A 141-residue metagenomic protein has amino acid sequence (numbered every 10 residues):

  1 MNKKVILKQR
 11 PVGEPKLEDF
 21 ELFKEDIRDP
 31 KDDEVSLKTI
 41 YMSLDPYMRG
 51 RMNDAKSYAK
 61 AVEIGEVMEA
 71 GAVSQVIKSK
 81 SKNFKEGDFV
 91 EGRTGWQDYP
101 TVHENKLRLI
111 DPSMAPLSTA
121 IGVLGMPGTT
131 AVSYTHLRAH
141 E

Functional and structural regions predicted by a protein language model:
M1-K3: Extreme N-terminal starter segment of soluble prokaryotic enzymes
K8-G13, M42-L44: Short polar catalytic/cofactor-binding loops
E14-D26: Short glycine/threonine/proline-enriched tight-turn/helix- or strand-capping micro-motif at secondary-structure
R28-L44, M52-W96: Glycine-rich beta-strand-centered segment in the early N-terminal region that forms part of a ligand/cofactor-binding
R93, S113-Y134: A glycine-rich, Thr/Ser-enriched phosphate-binding loop motif common to dinucleotide/cofactor-binding enzymes
R93-K106: A structural motif shared across PLP-dependent enzymes of the aminotransferase-like
T135-E141: Conserved small/polar residues in nucleotide/adenosyl-binding loops
